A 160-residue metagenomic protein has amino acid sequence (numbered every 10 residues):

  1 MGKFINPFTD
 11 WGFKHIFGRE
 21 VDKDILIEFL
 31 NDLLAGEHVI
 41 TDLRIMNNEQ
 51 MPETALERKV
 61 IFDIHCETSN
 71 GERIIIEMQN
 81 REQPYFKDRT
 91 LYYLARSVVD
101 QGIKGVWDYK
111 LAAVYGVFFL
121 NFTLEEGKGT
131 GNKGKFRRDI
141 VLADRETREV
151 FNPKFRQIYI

Functional and structural regions predicted by a protein language model:
M1-I160: Elongated, amphipathic alpha-helical interaction scaffolds
